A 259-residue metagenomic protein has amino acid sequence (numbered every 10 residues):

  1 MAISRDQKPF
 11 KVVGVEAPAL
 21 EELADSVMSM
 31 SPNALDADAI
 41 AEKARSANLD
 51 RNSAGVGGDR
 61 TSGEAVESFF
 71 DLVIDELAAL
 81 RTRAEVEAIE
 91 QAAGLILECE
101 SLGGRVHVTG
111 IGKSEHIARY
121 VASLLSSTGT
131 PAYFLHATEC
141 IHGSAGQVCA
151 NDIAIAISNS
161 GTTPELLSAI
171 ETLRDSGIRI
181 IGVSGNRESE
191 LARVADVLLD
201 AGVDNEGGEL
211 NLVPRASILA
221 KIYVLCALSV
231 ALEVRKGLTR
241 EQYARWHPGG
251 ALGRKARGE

Functional and structural regions predicted by a protein language model:
M1-E42: N-terminal acidic, proline/glycine-rich, low-complexity intrinsically disordered segments
K8, D25-V27, I40-R45, D59-L102: An N-terminal, well-structured beta->alpha segment
A37-A39, A47, A54: Ala/Thr-enriched low-complexity intrinsically disordered regions
G55-S62, F69, T82-E87, V106-H107 (+2 more regions): Short acidic/polar alpha-helix capping motifs at helix-coil junctions
S62, S101-H107, I111, P248-E259: Glycine-rich phosphate/diphosphate-binding loops and the adjacent beta-loop-alpha structural elements that coordinate
L97, R105-K236: Glycine-rich phosphate-binding loops that contact phosphosugars or nucleotide phosphates
R193, G207, V234-E259: Internal, active-site/partner-interface "lid" segment
